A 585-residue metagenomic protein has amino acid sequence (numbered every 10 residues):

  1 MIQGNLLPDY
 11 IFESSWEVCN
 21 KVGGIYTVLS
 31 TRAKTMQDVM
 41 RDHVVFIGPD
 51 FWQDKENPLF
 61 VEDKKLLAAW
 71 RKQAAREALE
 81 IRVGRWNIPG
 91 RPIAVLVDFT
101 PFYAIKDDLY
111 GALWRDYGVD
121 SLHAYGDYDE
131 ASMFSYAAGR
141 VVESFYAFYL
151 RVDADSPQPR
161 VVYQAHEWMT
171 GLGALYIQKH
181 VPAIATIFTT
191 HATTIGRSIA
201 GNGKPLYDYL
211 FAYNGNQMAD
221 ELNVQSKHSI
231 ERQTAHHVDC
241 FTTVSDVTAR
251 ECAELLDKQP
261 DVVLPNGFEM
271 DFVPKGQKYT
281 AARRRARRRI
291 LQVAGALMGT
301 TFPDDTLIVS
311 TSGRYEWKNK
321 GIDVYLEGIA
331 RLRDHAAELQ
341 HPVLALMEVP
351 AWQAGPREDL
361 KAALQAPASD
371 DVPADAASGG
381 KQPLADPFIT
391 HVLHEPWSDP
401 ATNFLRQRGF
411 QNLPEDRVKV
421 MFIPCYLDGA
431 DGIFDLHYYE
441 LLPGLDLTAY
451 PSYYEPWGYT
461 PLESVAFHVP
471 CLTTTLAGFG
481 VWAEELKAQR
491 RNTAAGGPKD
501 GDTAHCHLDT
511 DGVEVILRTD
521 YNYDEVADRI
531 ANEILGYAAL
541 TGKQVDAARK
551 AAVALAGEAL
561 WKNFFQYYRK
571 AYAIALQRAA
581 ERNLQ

Functional and structural regions predicted by a protein language model:
M1-Q585: Catalytic cores of nucleotide-sugar-dependent glycosyltransferases that transfer UDP/GDP/TDP-activated
